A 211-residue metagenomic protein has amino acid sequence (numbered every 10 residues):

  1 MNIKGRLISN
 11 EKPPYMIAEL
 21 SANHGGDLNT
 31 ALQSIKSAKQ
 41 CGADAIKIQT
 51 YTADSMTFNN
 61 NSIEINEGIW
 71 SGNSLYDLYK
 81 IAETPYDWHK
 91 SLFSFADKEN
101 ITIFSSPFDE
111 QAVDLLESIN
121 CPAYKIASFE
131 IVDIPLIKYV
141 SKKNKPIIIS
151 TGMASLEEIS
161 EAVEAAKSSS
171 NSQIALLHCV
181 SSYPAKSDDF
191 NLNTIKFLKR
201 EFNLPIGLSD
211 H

Functional and structural regions predicted by a protein language model:
M1-H211: Catalytic cores and adjacent flexible loops of soluble metabolic enzymes that perform enolate/carbanion chemistry on
